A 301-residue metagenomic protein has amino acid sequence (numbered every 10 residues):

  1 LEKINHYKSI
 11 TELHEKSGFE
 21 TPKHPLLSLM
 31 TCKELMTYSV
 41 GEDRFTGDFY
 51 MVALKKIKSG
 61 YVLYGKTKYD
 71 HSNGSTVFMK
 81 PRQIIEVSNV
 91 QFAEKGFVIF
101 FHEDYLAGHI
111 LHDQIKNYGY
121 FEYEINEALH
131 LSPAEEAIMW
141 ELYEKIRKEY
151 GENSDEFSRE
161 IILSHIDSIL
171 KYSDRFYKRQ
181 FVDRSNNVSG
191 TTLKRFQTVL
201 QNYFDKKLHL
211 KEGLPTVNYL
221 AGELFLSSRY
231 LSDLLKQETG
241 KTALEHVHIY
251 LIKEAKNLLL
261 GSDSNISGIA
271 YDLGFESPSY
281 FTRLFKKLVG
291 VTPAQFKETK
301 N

Functional and structural regions predicted by a protein language model:
L1-L63, T67-Y69: Generic protein-terminus/edge-of-domain signal
K66-F78: Short acidic-glycine-tyrosine-enriched beta hairpin
G74, Y219-L226, L231, L235 (+3 more regions): Append "Primarily bacterial transcriptional regulators
V90-E152: A hydrophobic/aromatic-rich effector-binding and dimerization subdomain of bacterial HTH-type transcriptional regulators
A137-N187, T191-T198: An amphipathic alpha-helical interaction segment
L163, S185-L224, E245-S264: A short, Lys/Arg-enriched amphipathic alpha-helix from helix-turn-helix/homeodomain DNA-binding modules
Q237-E276, E298-N301: Terminal helix-turn-helix DNA-binding modules in bacterial transcription factors
S279-N301: …primarily DNA-binding HTH/wHTH and HhH modules…
